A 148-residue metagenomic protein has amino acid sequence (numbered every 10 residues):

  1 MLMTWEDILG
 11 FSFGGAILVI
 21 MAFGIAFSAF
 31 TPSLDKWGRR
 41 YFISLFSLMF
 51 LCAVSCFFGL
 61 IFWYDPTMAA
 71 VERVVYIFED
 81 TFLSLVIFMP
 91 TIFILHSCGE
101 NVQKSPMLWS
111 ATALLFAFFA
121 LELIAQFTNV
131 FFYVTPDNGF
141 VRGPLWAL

Functional and structural regions predicted by a protein language model:
M1-M3, S28-A29: Short, Lys/Arg-rich, polar N-terminal cytosolic tail immediately upstream of the first transmembrane signal-anchor
T4-I17, F118-L148: Extracellular-loop-to-transmembrane junctions of the mid-late helices
F11-I92, S110-T128: Hydrophobic alpha-helical transmembrane segments of multi-pass membrane proteins
L95-V102: Membrane-interfacial segments
Q103-S110: Membrane-interfacial entry segments at the cytosolic side of transmembrane helices
